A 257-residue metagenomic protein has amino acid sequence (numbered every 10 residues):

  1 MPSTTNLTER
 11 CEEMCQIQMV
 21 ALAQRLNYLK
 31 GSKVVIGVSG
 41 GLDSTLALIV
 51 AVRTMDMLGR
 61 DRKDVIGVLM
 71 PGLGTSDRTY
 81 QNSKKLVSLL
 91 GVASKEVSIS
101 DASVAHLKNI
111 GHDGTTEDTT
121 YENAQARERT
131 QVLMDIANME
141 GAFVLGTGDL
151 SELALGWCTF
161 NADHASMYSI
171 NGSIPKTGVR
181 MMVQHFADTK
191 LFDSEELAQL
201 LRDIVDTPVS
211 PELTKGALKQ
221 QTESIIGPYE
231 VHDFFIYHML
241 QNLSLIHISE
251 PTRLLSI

Functional and structural regions predicted by a protein language model:
M1-I36, R53-R60: RNA-binding accessory domains that recognize and position tRNA/RNA substrates
S3, D64-M70, K84, S88 (+3 more regions): Short beta-alpha connecting loops at secondary-structure transitions that line or flank enzyme active sites
V38-A51, T79-Q81, N109-G111, T159-A162: Short glycine/threonine-rich loop-to-helix capping motif typified by GTGT followed within a few residues by an Asp-Pro
A51, M182, E196-I226: Generic long, charged, amphipathic alpha-helical segments
M55, L90, G114-F192: Active-site adenylate/phosphate-handling loop in enzymes that bind or generate adenylated species
R60, D64-T120, A126, E152 (+1 more regions): A conserved beta-strand->alpha-helix junction
Q241-L245: Short capping segments at the starts of secondary-structure elements
I246-I257: Single conserved hydrophobic/aromatic residue that forms the stacking wall/gate of nucleotide- or nucleobase-binding
